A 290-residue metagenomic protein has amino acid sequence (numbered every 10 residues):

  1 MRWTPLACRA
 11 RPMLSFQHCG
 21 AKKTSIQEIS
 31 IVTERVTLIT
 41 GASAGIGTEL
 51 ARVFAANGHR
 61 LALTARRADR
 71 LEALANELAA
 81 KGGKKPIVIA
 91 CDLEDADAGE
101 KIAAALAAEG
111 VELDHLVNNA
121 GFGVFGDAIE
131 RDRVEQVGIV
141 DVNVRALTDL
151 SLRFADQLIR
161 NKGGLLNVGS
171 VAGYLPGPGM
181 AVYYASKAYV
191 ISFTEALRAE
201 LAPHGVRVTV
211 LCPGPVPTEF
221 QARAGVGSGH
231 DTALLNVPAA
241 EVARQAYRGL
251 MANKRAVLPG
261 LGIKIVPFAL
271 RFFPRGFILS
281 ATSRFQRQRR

Functional and structural regions predicted by a protein language model:
S43-A44: Conserved glycine-rich cofactor-binding loop
N57-L74: Conserved glycine-rich Rossmann-like NAD(P)H-binding loop of the short-chain dehydrogenase/reductase
N119-V124: Conserved NAD(P)H cofactor-binding loop of Rossmann-fold oxidoreductase domains
D127-G138: Substrate-binding pocket helix/loop in short-chain dehydrogenase/reductase
S151, S186: Active-site helix of classical SDR
S170: Residue(s) in the substrate-gating loop at a strand-loop-helix junction that position the organic substrate next
V210, H230-V266: C-terminal helical subdomain
